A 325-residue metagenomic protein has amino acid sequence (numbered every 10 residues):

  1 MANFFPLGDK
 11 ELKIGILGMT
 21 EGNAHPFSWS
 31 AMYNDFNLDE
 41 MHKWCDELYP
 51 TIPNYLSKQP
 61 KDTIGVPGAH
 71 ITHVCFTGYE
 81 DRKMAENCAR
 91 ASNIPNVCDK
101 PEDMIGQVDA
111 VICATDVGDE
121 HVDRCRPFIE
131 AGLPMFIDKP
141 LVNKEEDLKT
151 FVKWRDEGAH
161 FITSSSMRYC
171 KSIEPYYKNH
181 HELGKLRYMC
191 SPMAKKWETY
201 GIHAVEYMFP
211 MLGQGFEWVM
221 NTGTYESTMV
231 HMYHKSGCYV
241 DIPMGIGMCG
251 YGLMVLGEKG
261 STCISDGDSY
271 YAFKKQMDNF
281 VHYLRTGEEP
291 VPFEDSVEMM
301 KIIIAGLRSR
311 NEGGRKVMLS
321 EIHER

Functional and structural regions predicted by a protein language model:
A2-A131, G213-G215, S227, Y233-C238 (+3 more regions): N-terminal glycine-/serine-/threonine-rich beta1-alpha1-beta2 phosphate-ribose binding loop of Rossmann-like
P26, A85, I173, A204-V205 (+3 more regions): A general structural signal for well-ordered alpha-helical segments in protein cores
E47, E226-M229, G237-G257, S261 (+2 more regions): C-terminal and late-domain segments of enzyme folds
V66-H70, E130-M135, D156-H160, G287-E288: Short, surface-exposed connector motifs at secondary-structure boundaries
P67-G68, E80-K83, T262-R325: C-terminal helical cap and adjacent loop that interface with cofactors, partners, or active-site loops
D116-D119, L141-V142, M167-Y169, T224-Y225 (+1 more regions): Short beta->alpha connector loops
C125, F136, L141-T199: A contiguous active-site-proximal alpha/beta segment in oxidoreductase catalytic domains
L186-G250, E294-K301: Rossmann-like dinucleotide-binding domain that binds NAD(P)(H)
